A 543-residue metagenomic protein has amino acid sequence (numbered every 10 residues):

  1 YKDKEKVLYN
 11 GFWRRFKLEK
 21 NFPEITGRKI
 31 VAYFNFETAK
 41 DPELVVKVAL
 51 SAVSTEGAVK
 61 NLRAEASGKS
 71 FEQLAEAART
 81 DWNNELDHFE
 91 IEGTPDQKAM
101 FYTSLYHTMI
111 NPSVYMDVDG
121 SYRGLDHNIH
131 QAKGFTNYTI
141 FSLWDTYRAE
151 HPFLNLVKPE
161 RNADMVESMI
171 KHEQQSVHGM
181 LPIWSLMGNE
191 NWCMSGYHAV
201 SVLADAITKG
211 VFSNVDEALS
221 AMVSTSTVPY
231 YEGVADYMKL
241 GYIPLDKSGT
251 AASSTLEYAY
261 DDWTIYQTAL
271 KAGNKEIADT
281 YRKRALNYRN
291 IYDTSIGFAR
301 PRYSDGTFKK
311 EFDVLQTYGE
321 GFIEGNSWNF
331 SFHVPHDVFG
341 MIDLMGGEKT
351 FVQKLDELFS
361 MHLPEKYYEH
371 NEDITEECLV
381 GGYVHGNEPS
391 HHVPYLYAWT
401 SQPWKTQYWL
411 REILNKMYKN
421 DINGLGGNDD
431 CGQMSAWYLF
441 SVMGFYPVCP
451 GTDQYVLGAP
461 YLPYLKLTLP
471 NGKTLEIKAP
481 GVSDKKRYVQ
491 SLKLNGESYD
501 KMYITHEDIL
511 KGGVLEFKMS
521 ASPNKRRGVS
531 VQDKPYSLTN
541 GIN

Functional and structural regions predicted by a protein language model:
Y1-N137, K171, G179, F212 (+5 more regions): Acidic/polar, glycine-enriched structural segments that form the non-catalytic walls/loops of the carbohydrate-binding
E37-P42, M109, S113, S142-R148 (+1 more regions): Short, solvent-exposed loop/edge-beta patches enriched in aromatic
K40-P42, K419, C449, L457-N543: Beta-rich accessory regions
T103, H107-I110, S168, R284-S295: Alpha-helical scaffold segments in carbohydrate-active enzymes
I110-M116, Q174-M180, Y230-Y231, R289-F298: Secretory-pathway/luminal and periplasmic proteins that interact with or process carbohydrate-rich
Q131-Y138, G179-Y197: Aromatic/His-enriched, Gly/Pro-containing loop or helix-boundary segments that lie immediately adjacent to catalytic
K133-R148, L156-E160, G196, V200 (+5 more regions): Active-site core of glycosidic bond-cleaving carbohydrate-active enzymes
E160-L181, C449-T452: Glycine-rich phosphate/pyrophosphate-binding loops and their adjacent beta-strand/loop elements at enzyme active sites
